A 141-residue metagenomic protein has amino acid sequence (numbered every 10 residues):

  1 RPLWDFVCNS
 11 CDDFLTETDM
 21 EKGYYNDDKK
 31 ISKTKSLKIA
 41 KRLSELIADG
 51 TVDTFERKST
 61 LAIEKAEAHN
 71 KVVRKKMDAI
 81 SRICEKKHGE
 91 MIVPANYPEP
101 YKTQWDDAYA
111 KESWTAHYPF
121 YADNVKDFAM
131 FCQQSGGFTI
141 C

Functional and structural regions predicted by a protein language model:
R1-C141: Acidic (Asp/Glu-rich) sequence patches and key acidic residues that form negatively charged surfaces used
